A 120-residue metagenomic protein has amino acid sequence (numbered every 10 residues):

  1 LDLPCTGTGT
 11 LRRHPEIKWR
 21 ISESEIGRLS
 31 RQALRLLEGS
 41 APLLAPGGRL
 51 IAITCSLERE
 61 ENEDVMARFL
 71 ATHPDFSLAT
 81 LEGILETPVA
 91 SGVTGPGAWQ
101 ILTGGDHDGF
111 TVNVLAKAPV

Functional and structural regions predicted by a protein language model:
L1-E38, S56-E61: Mobile active-site "lid"/loop adjacent to the S-adenosyl-L-methionine
P4, P46-V120: C-terminal catalytic and target-recognition region of SAM-dependent MTase-like enzymes, primarily methyltransferases
L36, P42-P46: Conserved helix-to-beta-strand junction in the class I
